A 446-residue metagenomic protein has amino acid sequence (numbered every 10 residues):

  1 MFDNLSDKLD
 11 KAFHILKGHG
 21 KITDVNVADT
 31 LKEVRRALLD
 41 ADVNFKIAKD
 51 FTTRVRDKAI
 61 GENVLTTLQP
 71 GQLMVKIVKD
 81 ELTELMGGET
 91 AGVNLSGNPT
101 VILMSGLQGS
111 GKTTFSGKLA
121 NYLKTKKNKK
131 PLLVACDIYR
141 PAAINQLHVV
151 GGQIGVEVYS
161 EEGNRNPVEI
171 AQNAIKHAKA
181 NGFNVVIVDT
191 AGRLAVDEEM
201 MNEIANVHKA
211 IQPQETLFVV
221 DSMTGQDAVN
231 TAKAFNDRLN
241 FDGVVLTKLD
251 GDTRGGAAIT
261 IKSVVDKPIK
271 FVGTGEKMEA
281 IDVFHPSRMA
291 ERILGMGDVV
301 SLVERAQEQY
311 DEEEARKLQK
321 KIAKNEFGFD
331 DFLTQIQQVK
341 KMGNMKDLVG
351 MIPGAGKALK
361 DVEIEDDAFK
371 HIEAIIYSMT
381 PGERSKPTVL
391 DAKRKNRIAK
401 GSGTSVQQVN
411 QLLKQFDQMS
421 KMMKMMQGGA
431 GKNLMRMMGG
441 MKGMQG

Functional and structural regions predicted by a protein language model:
M1, H19, N26, T66 (+17 more regions): Replace "in large, NTP-powered and nucleic-acid-processing enzymes" with "in large, NTP-powered factors and other
F2-H19, R288-G446: Long amphipathic alpha-helical segments used for membrane anchoring, targeting, substrate engagement, or oligomerization
L9-C136, A143-N164, I170-T190: Primarily NTPase-proximal linker/entry elements flanking Walker-type ATP/GTP-binding cores
L16, D42, V78, L107 (+9 more regions): Residue-level signature of catalytic and energy-coupling elements of molecular machines, predominantly ATP/GTP-dependent
D40, D57-I60, T83, G87 (+7 more regions): Generic secondary-structure signature for well-ordered alpha-helical cores
G109-S110, Y139-P141, R165-P167, G192-V196 (+2 more regions): Short, small-residue-enriched loops and turns at beta-alpha junctions that line or gate enzyme active sites
K126-L132, I154-V158, N184-V186, I211-T216 (+2 more regions): Short, surface-exposed connector motifs at secondary-structure boundaries
A171-I175, K179, F183, A195 (+2 more regions): Conserved phosphate-handling catalytic cores of large alpha/beta enzymes
